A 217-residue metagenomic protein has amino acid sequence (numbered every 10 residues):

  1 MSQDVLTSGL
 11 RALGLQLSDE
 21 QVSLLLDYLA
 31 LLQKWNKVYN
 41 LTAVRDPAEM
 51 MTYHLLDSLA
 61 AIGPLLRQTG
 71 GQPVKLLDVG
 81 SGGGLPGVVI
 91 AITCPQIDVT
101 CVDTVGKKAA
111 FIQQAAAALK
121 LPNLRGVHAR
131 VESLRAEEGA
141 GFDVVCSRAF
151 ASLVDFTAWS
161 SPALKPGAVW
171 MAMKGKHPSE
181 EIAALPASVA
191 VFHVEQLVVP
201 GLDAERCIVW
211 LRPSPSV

Functional and structural regions predicted by a protein language model:
M1-G71, K107-K108, Q114-L124: Class I SAM-dependent transferase core
L32, I90, M173-K174, L211: Residue-level signal for inorganic ion chemistry
L56-S147, T157-A158: Conserved SAM/SAH cofactor-binding pocket of Class I
T100, G175-V217: Active-site capping/gating segments
V131, F150, V199: Hydrophobic pocket-lining residues within nucleotide cofactor-binding pockets
E132, S152, G175-S179: Short "lid" loop at the C-terminus of a central beta-strand within the Rossmann-like core of SAM-dependent
T157-A168: A short glycine-rich, Lys/Arg-flanked "PGG" loop and its adjoining helix->strand segment in the class I
G167-H177: Conserved beta-strand signature within the Rossmann-like core of class I S-adenosyl-L-methionine
